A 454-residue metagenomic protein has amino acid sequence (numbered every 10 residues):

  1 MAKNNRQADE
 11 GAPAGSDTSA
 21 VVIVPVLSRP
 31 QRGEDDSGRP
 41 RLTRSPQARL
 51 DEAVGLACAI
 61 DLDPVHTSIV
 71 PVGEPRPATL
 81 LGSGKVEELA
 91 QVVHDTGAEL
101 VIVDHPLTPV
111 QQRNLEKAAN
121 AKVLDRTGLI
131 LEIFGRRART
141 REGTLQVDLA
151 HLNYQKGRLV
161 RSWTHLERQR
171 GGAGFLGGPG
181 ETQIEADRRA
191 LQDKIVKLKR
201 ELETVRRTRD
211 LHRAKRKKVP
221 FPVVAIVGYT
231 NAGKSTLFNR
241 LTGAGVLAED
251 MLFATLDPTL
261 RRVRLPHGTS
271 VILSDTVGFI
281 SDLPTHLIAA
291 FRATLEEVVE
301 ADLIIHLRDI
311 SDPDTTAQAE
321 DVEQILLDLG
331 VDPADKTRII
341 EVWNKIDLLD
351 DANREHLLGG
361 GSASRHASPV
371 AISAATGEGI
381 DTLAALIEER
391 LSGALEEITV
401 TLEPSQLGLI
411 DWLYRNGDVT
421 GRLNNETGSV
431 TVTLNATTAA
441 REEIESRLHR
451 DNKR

Functional and structural regions predicted by a protein language model:
M1-L131: N-terminal accessory targeting/assembly segments
M1-V22, R32-R39, G157-A232, F238-N239 (+3 more regions): C-terminal-of-GTPase-core extension/linker across diverse P-loop GTPases
V22-V26, T67-V70, I102-D104, H306-D309 (+3 more regions): Conserved beta-strand segments of the P-loop GTPase G domain that flank and frequently precede/overlap
Q31, G38-R44, E74-T79, R137-E142 (+5 more regions): Flexible beta-alpha connector loops of hexameric P-loop NTPases
L42-P46, L50-C58, V86, A90-D95 (+3 more regions): Conserved C-terminal guanine-recognition region of P-loop GTPase G domains, centered on the G4
A53, V101, L152, L191 (+8 more regions): Residue-level signature of catalytic and energy-coupling elements of molecular machines, predominantly ATP/GTP-dependent
G128-L149: Short alpha-helix plus adjacent loop in nuclease-associated cores
R209, R216-P222, R240-S270, I280-A293 (+1 more regions): Switch I (effector-binding) loop of TRAFAC-class P-loop GTPase G-domains
